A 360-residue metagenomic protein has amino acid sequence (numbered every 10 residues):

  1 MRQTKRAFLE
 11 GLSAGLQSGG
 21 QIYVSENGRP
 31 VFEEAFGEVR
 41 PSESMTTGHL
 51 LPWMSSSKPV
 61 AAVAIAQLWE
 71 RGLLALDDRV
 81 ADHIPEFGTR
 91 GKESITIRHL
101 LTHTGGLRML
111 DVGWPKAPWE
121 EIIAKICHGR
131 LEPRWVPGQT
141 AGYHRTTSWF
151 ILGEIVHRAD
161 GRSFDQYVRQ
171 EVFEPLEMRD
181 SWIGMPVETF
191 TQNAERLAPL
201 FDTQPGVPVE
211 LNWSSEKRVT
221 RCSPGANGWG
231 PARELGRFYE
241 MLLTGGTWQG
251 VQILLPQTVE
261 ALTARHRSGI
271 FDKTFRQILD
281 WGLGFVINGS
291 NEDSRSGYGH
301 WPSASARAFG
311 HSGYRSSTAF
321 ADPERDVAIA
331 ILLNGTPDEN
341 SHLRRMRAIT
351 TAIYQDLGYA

Functional and structural regions predicted by a protein language model:
M1-M54, A75-D78: Short, conserved catalytic-motif segment at the N-terminal edge
Q3-R6, G299-A306: Short Pro/Gly-enriched beta-strand edge/turn motifs at strand-loop
R29, R90-S303: Short, surface-exposed loop or secondary-structure junction motifs that flank catalytic or metal-binding residues
V31-F32, A319-F320, D326-G335: Short, well-ordered beta-strand elements
R40-G48, D338-T351: A short, polar/charged loop-to-alpha-helix boundary motif
A75-R90: Short, glycine/proline-biased beta-turn/loop segments that scaffold the active-site neighborhood
A306-A308, G313-A321: Short glycine-rich, acidic/polar surface loops and turns
